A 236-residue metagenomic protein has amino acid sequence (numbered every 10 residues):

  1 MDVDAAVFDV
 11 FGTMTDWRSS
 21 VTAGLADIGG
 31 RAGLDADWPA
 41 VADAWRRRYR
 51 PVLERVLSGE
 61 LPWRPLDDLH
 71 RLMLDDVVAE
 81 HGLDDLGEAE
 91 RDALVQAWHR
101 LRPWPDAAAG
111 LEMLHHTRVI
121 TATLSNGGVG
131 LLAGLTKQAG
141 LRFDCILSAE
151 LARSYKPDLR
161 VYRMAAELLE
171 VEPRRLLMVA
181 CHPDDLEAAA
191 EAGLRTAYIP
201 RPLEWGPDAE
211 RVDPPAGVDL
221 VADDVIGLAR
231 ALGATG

Functional and structural regions predicted by a protein language model:
M1-R47, E80: Active-site neighborhood of HAD-like aspartate-dependent phosphohydrolases
M1-V3, A108, E112, L124-G236: Asp-based, Mg2+/Mn2+-dependent phosphohydrolase catalytic module
D9-G12, L74, T123, A189: Generic structural signal for small/hydrophobic residues in well-ordered secondary structure, especially within
W17, L101-W104, F143: Tryptophan-centric aromatic hotspots in well-structured domains and transmembrane helices
V21-G29, A42-Y49, H70, L94-W98 (+1 more regions): Hydrophobic alpha-helical core bundles mediating ligand binding, dimerization, or RNAP-core interactions
G33, P39-D92: A metal-dependent, Asp-based hydrolase signature
R48, T117-R118, R142, A149: Structured helix-beta-strand junction loops
W63-R71, L83-A122, A133, L159: Short, acidic loop-to-helix structural element flanking the phosphoryl-transfer center in phosphate-processing enzymes
